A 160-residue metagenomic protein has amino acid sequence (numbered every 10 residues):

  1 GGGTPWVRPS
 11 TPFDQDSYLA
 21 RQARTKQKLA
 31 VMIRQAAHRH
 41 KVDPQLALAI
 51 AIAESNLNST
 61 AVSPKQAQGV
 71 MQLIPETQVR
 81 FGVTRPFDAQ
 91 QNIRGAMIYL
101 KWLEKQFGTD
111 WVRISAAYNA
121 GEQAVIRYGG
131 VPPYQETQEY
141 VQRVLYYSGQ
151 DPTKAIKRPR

Functional and structural regions predicted by a protein language model:
P5-R160: Catalytic glycan-binding domains that act on GlcNAc-containing polysaccharides
